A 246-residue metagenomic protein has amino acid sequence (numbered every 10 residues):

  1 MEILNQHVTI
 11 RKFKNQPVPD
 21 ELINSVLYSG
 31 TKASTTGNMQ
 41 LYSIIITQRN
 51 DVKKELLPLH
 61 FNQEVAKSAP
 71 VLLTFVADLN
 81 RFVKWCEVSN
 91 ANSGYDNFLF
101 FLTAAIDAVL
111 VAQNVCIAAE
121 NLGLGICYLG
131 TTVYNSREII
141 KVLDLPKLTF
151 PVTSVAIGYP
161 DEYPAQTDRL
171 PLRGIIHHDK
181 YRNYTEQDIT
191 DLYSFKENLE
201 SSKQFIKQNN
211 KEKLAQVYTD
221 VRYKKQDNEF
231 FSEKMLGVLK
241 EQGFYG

Functional and structural regions predicted by a protein language model:
M1-G246: Acidic, surface-exposed loops and disordered segments
